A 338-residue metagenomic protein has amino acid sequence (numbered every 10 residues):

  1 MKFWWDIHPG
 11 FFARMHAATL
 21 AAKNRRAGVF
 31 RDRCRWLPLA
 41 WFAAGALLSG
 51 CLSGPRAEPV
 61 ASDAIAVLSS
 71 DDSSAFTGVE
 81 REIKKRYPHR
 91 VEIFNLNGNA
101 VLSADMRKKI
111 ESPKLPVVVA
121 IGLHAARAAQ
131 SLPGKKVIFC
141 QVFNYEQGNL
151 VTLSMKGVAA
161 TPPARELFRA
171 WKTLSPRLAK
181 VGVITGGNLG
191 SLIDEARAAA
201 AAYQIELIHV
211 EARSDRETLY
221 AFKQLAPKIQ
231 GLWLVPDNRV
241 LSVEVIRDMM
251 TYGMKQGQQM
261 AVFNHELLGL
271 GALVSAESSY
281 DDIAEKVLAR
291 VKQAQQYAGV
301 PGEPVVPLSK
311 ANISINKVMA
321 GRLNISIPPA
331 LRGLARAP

Functional and structural regions predicted by a protein language model:
M1, A22-K23, F143: Generic cytosolic/nucleocytoplasmic N-terminal low-complexity/intrinsically disordered segments
K2-W5, F11-F12: Short, intrinsically disordered or compositionally biased N-terminal tails of bacterial proteins
W4, R33-R35, G50, F139: The N-terminal extracellular segments of secreted preproproteins, especially immediately downstream of signal
I7, M15, T19, K23-W41: Bacterial N-terminal signal peptides that target proteins for export
P38-G50: Bacterial N-terminal signal peptides
C51-P338: Short hydrophobic alpha-helices and adjacent helix-cap/hinge residues
